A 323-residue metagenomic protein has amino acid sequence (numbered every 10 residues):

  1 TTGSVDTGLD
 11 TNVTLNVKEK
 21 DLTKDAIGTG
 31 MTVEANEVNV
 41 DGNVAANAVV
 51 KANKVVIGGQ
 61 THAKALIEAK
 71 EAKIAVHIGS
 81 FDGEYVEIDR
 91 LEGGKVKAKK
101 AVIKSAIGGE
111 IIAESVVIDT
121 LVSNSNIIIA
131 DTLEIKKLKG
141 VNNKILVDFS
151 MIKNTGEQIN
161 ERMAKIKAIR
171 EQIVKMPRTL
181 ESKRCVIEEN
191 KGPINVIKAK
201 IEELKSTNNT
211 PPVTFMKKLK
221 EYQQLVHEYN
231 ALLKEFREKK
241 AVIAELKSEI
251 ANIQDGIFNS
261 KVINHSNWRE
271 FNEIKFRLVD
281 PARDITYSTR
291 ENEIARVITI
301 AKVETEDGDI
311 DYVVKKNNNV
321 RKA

Functional and structural regions predicted by a protein language model:
T1-V76, S80-Y85, D89, I129 (+1 more regions): Charge-rich, low-hydrophobicity low-complexity segments
G28, H62, L91-E92, A106-I107 (+1 more regions): Conserved anchor residues at repeat-unit boundaries in beta-strand-based tandem repeats, strongest for the MORN repeat
F81, K95-K97, V102-I103, G108-K153: Extended assembly-interface/linker segments at domain junctions
